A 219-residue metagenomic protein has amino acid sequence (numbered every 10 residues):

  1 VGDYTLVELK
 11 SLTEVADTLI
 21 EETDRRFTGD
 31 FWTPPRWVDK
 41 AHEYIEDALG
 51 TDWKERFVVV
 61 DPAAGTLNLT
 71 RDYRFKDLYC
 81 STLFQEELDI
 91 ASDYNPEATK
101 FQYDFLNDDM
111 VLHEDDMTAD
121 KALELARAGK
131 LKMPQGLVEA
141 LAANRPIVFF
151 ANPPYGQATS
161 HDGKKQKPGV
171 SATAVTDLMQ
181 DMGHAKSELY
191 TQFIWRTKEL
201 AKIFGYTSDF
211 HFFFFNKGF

Functional and structural regions predicted by a protein language model:
V1-E21: Long recognition/docking surfaces used for binding and targeting
D17-R26, A174-M179: Short glycine/proline-rich turn/loop motifs
F27, T33-D116: Conserved S-adenosyl-L-methionine
N68-T70, D89, G156-G163, F215-F219: Short catalytic/ligand-binding loop motif for oxyanion handling, primarily in non-cytosolic enzymes, centered on
T118-E139, E188-T191: A Trp-anchored, charged/polar loop motif used as the substrate-binding/catalytic surface of acyl/ester-handling
K132, G136-G156: Carboxylate/His-rich catalytic cores and anion/metal-binding grooves
Y155-S187, R196: A mobile, often basic/glycine-rich helix-loop segment that functions as the active-site lid/recognition loop
Q180-F219: Conserved Class I SAM-dependent methyltransferase catalytic core
